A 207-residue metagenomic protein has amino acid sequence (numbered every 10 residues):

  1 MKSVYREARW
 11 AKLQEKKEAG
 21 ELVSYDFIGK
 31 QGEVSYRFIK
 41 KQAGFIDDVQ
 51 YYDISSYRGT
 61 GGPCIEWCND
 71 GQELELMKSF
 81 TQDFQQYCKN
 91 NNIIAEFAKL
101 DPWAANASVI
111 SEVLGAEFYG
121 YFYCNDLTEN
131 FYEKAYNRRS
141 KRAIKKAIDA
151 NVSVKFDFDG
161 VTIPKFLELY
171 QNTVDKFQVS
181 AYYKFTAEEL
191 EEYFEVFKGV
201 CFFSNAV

Functional and structural regions predicted by a protein language model:
M1-D48, L100-V207: A conserved beta-strand-loop-helix scaffold within acyl/acetyltransferase catalytic domains
I46-E117: Acyl-donor binding region in acyl/amide transferases
